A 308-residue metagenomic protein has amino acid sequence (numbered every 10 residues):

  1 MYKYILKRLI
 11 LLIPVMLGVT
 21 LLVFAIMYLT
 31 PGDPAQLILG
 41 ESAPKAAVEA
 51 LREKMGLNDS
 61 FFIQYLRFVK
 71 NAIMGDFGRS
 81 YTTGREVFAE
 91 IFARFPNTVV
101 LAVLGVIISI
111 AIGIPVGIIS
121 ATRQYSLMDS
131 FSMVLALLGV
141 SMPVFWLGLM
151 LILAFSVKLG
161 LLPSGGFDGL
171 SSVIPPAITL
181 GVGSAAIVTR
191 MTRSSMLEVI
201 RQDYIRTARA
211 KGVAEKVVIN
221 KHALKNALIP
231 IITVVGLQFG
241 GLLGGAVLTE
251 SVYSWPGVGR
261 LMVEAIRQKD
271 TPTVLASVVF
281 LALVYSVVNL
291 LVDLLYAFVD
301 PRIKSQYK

Functional and structural regions predicted by a protein language model:
Y2-K3, A89-M128, F167-K308: Alpha-helical transmembrane segments of integral membrane proteins, especially multi-pass inner/plasma-membrane
L6-M16: N-terminal signal-anchor/signal peptide hydrophobic helix marking the start of the first transmembrane segment
V15-L66, S156-P175: Hydrophobic alpha-helical transmembrane segments of membrane transport/permease proteins and related membrane-embedded
T30, G139-M142, L243: Transmembrane helix irregularities
E53-F61, F77-V87, G165, V188 (+1 more regions): Membrane-interfacial helix-loop-helix junctions in multi-pass membrane proteins
N58-I114: An internal, D/E-rich "acidic patch" concept
G84, M133-S194: Membrane-water interface segments at transmembrane-helix boundaries in multipass membrane proteins
